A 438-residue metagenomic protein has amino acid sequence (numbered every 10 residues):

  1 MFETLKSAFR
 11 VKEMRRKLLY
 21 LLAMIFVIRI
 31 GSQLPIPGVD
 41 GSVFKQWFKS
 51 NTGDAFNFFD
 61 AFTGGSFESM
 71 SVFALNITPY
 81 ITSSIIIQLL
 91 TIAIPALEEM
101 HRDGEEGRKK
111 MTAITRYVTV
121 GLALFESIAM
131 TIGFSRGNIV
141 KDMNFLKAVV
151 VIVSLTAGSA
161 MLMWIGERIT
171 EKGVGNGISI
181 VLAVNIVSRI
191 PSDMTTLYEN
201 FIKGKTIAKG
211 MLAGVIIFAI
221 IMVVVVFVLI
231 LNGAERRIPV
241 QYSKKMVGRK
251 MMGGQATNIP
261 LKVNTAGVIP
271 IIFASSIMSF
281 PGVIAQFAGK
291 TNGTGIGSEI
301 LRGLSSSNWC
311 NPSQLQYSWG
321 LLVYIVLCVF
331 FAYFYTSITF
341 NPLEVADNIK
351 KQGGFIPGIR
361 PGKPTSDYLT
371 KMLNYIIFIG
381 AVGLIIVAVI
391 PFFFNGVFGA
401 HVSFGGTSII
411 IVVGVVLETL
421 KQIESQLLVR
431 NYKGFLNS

Functional and structural regions predicted by a protein language model:
M1-H101, E106-S438: N-terminal cationic and glycine-rich segments that engage phosphates or anionic surfaces
